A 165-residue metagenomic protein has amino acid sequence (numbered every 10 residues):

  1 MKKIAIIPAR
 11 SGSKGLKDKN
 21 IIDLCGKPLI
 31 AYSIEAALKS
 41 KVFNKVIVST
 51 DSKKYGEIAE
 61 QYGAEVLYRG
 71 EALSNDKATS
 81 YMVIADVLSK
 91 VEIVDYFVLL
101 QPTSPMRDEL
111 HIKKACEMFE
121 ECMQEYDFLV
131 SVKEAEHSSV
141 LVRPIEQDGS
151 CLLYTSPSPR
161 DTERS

Functional and structural regions predicted by a protein language model:
M1-K17: N-terminal nucleotide-binding beta1-loop-alpha1 segment
I4-I7, I30, V46: Hydrophobic targeting segments
L16-L24, P28-K39: Short, well-formed alpha-helical segments that are part of the catalytic scaffolds of diverse glycosyltransferases
I22-D23, V48, L99: Conserved SAM-binding loop
S33-I93: Conserved N-terminal catalytic core of the sugar/cofactor nucleotidyltransferase
L73-L141, E146-S150: Conserved beta-loop-beta/alpha segment of the NTase-like Rossmann-fold superfamily that binds/positions NTPs
Y154-D161: Conserved small/polar residues in nucleotide/adenosyl-binding loops
